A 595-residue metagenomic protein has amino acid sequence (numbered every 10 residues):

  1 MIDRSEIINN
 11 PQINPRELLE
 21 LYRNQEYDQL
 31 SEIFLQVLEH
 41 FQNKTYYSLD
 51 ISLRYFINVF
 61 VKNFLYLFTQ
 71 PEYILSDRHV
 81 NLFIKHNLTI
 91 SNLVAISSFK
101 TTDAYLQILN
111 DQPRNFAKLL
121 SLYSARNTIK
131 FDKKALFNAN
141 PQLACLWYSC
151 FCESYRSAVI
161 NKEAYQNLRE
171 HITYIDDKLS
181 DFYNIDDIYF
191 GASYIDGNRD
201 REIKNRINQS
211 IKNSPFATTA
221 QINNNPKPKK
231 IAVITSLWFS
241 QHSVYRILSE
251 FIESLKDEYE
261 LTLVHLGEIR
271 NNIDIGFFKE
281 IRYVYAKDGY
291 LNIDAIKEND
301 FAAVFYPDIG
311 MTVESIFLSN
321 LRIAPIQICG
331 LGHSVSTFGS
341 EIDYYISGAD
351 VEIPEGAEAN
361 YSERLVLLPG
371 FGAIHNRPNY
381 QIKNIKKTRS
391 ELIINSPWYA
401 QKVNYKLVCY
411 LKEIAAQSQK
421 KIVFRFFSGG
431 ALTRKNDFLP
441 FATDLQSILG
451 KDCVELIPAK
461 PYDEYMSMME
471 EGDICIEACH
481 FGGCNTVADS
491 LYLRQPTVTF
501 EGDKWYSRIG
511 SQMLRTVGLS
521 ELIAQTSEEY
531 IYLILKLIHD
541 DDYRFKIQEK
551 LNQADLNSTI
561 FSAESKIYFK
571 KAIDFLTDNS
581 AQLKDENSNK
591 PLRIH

Functional and structural regions predicted by a protein language model:
I2-K230, I374-I385, N579-H595: Non-catalytic membrane-proximal stalk/linker segments that position and tether the catalytic domains
D186-Q209, R322-Y380: Active-site-proximal region of nucleotide-activated glycan assembly enzymes, centered on histidine/acidic-rich loops
L237-A286, Y290-A303, I422: Phosphate-binding active sites in nucleotide-utilizing proteins
F239-E260, G370-P461, N589: Conserved catalytic-core segment of nucleotide-activated headgroup transferases in glycan assembly
A286-N292, V454-M468, G482-G483: Conserved active-site histidine-acidic residue motif and adjacent donor-binding/catalytic loop of glycosyltransferases
A303-A324, I328-G339, Y462-G510: A donor-sugar binding/catalytic signature common to diverse glycosyltransferases and related nucleotide-sugar
W398, N436-P440, L533-H595: C-terminal amphipathic helix plus adjacent low-complexity, charged tail appended to glycosyltransferase catalytic
I474, A478-S562: Catalytic binding pocket for nucleotide-activated donors in carbohydrate/polymer assembly enzymes
